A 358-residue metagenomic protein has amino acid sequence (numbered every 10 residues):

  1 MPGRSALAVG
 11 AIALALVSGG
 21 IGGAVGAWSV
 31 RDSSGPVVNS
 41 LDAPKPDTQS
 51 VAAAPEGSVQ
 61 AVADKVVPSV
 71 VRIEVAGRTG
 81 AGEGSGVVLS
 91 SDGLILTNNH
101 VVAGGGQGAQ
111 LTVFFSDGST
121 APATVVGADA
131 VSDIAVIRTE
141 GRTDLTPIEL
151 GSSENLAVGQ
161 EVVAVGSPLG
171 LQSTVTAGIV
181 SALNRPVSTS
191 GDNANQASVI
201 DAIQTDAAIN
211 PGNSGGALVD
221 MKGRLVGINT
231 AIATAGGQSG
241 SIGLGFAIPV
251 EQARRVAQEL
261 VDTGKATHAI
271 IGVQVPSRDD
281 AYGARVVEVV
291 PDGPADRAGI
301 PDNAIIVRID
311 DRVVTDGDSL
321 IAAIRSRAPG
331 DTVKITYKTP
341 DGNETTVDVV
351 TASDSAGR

Functional and structural regions predicted by a protein language model:
M1-P36, R255-R358: C-terminal recognition in membrane/secretory proteostasis and scaffolding
S5-G10, A53-V59, E74-D92, Q110 (+5 more regions): A conserved glycine-rich beta-strand in the N-terminal activation segment of trypsin-fold
I21-S85, I134, Q258, G357: N-terminal activation segment of mature serine protease catalytic domains
A27-S33, A76, S91-D92, L96-V131 (+1 more regions): Catalytic-histidine neighborhood of serine endopeptidases, predominantly the chymotrypsin-like S1/PA family
V30, A43-S50, I228-I271, A352-S355: Interdomain regulatory linker/hinge segments that flank or connect interaction modules in polarity/junction/synaptic
R78-G84, V101-L111, L145, V165-I179 (+2 more regions): Active-site loop architecture of trypsin-fold serine endopeptidases
T79, A103-G108, S116, A128-S132 (+10 more regions): Gly/Ser-enriched beta-turn/beta-hairpin loop segments
T124-V126, T143-Q172, I248, Q258 (+1 more regions): Active-site substrate-binding loop(s) of clan PA
